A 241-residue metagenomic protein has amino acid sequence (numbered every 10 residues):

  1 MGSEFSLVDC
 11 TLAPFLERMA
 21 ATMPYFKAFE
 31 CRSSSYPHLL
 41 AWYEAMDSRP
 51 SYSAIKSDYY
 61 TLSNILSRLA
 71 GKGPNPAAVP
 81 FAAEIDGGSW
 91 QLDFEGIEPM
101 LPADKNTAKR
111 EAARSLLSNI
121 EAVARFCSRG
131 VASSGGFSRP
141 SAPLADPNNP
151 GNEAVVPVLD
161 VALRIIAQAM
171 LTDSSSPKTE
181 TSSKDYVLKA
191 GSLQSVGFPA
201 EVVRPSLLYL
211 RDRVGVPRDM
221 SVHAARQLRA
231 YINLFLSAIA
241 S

Functional and structural regions predicted by a protein language model:
M1-S48, D86-S241: GST-like fold's C-terminal all-alpha helical module
F29, P74-A77: Juxtamembrane/interface motifs at transmembrane-helix termini
A41, A45-N64: Extended, Lys/Glu/Leu-rich amphipathic alpha-helical scaffolds
S57-P74, F81-A82: Extended amphipathic alpha-helical segments with heptad-repeat/coiled-coil character used for oligomerization, fusion
